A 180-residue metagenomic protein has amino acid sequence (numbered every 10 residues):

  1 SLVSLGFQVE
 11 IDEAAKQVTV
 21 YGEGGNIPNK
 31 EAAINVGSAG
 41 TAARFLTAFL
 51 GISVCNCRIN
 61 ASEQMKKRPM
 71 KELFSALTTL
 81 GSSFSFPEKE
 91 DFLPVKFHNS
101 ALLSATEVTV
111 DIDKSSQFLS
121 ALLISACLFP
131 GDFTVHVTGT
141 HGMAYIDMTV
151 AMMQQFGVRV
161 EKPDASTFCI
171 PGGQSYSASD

Functional and structural regions predicted by a protein language model:
S1-D180: Structural preference for solvent-exposed beta-strand-turn elements and adjacent flexible terminal/loop segments within
